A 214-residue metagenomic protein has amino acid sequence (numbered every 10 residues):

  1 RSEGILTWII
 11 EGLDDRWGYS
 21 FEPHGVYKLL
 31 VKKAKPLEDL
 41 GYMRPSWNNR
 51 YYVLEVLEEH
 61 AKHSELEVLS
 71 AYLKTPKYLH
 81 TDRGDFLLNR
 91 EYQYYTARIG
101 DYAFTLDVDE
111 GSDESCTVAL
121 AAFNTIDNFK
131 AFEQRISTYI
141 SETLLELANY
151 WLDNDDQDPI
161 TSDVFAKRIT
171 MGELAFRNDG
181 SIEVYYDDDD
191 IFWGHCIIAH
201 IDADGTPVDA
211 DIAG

Functional and structural regions predicted by a protein language model:
R1-G12: OB-fold (S1/OB) nucleic-acid-binding surfaces
E3, I99-A103, F192: Glycine-centered tight beta-turn/hairpin loop motif at sheet-sheet or coil-to-beta transitions
E11-L30: Short nucleic-acid-contacting surface segments enriched for D/E, G, S/T with interspersed K/R
V26, Y94, D101-A103, S181 (+1 more regions): Broad gene-expression machinery/nucleic-acid interaction feature
L30-V68: OB-fold/S1-family single-stranded nucleic acid-binding modules
K62-N128: Contiguous hydrophobic, core-forming segments of folded domains
T105-T161, F165-R168: Long, charge-rich alpha-helical interaction segments
S162-G214: C-terminal structured interaction module
